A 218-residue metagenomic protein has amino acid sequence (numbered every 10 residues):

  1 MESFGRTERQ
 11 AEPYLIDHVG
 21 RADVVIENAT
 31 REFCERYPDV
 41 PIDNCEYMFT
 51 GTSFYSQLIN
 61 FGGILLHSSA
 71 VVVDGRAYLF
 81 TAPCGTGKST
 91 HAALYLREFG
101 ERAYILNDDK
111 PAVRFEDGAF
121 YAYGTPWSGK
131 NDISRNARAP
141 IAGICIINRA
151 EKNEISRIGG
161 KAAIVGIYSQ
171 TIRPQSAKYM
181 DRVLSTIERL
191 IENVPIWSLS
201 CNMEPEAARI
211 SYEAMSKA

Functional and structural regions predicted by a protein language model:
M1-C84, L94-Y104, A112-A218: A noncatalytic interaction/capping subdomain that flanks phosphate/NTP-handling catalytic cores
K88: Conserved lysine of the Walker
H91: Hydrophobic positions on the alpha1 helix immediately C-terminal to the Walker A/P-loop
